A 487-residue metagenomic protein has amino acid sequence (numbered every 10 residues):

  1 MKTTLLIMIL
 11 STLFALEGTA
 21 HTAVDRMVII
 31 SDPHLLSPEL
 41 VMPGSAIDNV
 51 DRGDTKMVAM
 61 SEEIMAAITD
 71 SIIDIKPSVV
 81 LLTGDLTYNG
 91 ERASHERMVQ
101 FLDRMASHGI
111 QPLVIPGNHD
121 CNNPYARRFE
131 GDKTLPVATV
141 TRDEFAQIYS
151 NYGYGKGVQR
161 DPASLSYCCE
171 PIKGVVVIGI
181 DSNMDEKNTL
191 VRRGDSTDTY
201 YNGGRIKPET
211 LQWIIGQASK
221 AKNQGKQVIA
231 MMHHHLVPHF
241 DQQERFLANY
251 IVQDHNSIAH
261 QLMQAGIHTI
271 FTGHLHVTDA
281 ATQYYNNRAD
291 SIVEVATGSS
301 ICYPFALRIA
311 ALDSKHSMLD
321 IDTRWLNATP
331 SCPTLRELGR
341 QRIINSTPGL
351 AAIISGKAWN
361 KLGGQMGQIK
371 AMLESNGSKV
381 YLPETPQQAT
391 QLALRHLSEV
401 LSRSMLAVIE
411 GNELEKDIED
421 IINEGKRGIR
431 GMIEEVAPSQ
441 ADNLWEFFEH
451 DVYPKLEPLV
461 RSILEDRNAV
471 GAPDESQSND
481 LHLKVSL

Functional and structural regions predicted by a protein language model:
L5, P333-L487: Non-catalytic terminal accessory segments
I7-A15: Bacterial N-terminal signal peptides
A20-R92: N-terminal active-site segment of His-dependent metallophosphoesterases
D25-S37, V50, G174-N188, M231 (+2 more regions): Active-site-proximal beta-strand elements of phosphoester/diester hydrolases
D32, V80, D85, M98 (+6 more regions): Divalent metal-coordination and catalytic microenvironments
L36-E39, Y88-G90, N118-A126, D185-N188 (+3 more regions): Active-site environment of divalent metal-dependent phosphoester hydrolases
I72-K76, Q111, V176-I178, V191-V293 (+3 more regions): His/acidic metal-ligating clusters that form di-metal
R97-Q212, G216, R288, I309 (+1 more regions): Extended active-site neighborhood of metal-dependent phosphoesterases/phosphodiesterases
